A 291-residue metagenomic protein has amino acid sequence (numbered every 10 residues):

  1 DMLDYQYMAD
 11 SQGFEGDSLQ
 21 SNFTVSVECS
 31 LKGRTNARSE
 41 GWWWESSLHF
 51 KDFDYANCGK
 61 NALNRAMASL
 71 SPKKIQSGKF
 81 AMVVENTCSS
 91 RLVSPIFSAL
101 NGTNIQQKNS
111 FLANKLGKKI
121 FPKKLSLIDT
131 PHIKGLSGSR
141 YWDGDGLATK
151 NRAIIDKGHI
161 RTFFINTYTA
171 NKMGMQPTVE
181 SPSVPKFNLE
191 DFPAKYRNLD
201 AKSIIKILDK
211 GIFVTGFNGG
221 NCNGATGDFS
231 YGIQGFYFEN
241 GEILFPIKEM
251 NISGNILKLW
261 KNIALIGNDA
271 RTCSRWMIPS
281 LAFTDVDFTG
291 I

Functional and structural regions predicted by a protein language model:
D1-R140, L147, D156-H159, N240-E242 (+2 more regions): Active-site bordering "gate/hinge" segments that shape substrate access to catalytic or cofactor-binding pockets
K115-I291: Dual-mode signal for accessory low-complexity, basic/Gly-rich regions
